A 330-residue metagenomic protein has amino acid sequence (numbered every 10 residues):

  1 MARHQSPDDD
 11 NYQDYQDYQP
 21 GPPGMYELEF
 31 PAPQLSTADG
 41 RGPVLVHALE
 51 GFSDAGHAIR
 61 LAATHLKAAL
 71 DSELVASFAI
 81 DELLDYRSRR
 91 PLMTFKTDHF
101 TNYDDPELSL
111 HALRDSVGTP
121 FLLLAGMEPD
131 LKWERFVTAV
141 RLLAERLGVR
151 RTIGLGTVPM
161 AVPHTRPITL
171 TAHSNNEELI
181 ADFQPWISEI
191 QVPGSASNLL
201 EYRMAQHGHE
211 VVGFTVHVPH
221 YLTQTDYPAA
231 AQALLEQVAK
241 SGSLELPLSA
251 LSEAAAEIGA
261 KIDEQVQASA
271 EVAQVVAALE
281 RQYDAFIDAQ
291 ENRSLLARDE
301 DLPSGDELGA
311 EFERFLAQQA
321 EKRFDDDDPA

Functional and structural regions predicted by a protein language model:
R3, P7-G126: N-terminal short beta-loop-beta anion/metal-coordinating cradle
L49-S53, L123-W133, F183-Q191, Y221-T225: Flexible, glycine/proline-enriched loop segments at strand-loop-helix junctions that form or flank small-ligand binding
D54-L61, L131, R135, S195 (+4 more regions): Conserved active-site and cofactor/substrate-binding residues in soluble primary-metabolism enzymes
A76, L122-L124, I153, E210-T215: Hydrophobic/aromatic beta-strand patches that form the interior of the parallel beta-sheet core in alpha/beta enzyme
F78, T215-V218, L251-E253: Acidic carboxylate-rich catalytic motifs and surrounding loops in phosphoryl-/glycosyl-chemistry enzymes
T119, M127-E178, L199-L200: Internal, conserved structured core segments that host functional sites
A161-S241, E245: Catalytic cores of processing enzymes, dominated by hydrolases/peptidases, characterized by acidic/His-rich
L222-A330: A conserved C-terminal secondary-structure "cap"
